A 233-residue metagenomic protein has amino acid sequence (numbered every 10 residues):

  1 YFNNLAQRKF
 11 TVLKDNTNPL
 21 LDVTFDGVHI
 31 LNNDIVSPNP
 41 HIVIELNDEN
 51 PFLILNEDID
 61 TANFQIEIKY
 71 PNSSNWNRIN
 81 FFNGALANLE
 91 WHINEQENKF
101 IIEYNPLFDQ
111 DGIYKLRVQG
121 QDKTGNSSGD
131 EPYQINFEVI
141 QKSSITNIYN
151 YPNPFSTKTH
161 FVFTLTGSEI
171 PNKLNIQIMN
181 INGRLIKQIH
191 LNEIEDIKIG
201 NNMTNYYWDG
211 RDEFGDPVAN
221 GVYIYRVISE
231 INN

Functional and structural regions predicted by a protein language model:
Y1-P152, S156-K158, T166-S168, V222: Short, compositionally biased serine/threonine- and acidic-rich segments at solvent-exposed termini, linkers, or domain
L31-N33, K173, D196-N202: Glycine-centered loop/turn motifs
D48, G120-T124, N180, D212 (+1 more regions): Surface-exposed loop/turn motifs at beta-strand-loop junctions within extracellular Ig-like and Fibronectin type III
I66, V118, N175-Q177, W208 (+1 more regions): Generic short beta-strand
D109, I113, H190-N232: Short, surface-exposed loop/turn motifs with a glycine/proline- and acidic-biased composition
N126-S127, R184, D216: Residue-level signal for well-ordered, solvent-exposed loop/turn and beta-edge residues enriched in charged/polar side
N136-Y151, F155-N182, Q188-E193, T204 (+1 more regions): Glycine-centered coil/turn sites that cap beta-strands in beta-rich domains
